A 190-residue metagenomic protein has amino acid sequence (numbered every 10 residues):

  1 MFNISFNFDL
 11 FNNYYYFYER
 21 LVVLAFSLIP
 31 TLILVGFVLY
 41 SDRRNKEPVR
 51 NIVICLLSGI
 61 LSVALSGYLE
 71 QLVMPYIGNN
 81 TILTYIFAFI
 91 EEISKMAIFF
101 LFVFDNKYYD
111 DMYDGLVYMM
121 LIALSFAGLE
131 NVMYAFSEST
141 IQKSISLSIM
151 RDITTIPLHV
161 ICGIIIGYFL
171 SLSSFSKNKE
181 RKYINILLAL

Functional and structural regions predicted by a protein language model:
M1-L190: Hydrophobic alpha-helical segments at protein termini of multi-pass membrane proteins
